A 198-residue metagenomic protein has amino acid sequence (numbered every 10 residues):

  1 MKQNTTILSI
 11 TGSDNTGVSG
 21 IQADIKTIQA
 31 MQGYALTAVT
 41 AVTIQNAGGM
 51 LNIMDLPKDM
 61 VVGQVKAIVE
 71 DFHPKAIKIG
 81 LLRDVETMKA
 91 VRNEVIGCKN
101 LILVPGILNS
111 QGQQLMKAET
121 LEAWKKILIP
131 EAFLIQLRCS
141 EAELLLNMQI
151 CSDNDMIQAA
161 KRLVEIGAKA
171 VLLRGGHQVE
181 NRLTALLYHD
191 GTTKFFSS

Functional and structural regions predicted by a protein language model:
K2-S9, T27-S110: Conserved N-terminal subdomain of the carbohydrate kinase-like
T11-T16, K194-S198: Short pre-catalytic strand/loop immediately N-terminal to key active-site residues, enriched for Gly-Thr
S13, I79-G80, Q113, R174: Glycine- and other small-residue-rich loops at beta-strand/loop junctions that grip anionic moieties
N15-S19, L82-A90, L115-E119: Glycine-rich anion/phosphate-binding loops
G49-D55, Q113-A118, N147-C151: Short glycine-enriched, charge-decorated loop/helix-capping segments at active-site entrances that position
V104-M116, T120, W124: Rossmann-like NAD(P)(H) cofactor-binding subdomain of soluble oxidoreductases
A118-T193: Conserved phosphate/ATP/ADP-binding segment of small-molecule kinases
